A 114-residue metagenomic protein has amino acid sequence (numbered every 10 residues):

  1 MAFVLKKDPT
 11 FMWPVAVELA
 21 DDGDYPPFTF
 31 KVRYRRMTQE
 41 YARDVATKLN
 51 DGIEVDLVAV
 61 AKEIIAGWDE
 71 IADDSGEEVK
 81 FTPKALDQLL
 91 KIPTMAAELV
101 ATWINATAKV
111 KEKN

Functional and structural regions predicted by a protein language model:
M1-L49: Short, charged/polar N-terminal "headpieces" of proteins
D24-F28, M37-N114: Short, surface-exposed, charged amphipathic helix/loop patches that serve as local interaction elements
